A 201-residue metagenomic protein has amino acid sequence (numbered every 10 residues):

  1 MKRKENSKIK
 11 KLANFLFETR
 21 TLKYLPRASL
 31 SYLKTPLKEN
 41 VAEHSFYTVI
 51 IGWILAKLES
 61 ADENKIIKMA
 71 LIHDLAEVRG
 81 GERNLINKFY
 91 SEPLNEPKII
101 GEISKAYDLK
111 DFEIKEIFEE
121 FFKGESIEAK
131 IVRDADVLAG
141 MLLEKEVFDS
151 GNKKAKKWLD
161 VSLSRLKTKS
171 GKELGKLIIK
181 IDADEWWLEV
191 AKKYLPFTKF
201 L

Functional and structural regions predicted by a protein language model:
M1-L201: Alpha-helical, largely C-terminal catalytic domains that coordinate divalent metal ions via clustered Asp/Glu/His
